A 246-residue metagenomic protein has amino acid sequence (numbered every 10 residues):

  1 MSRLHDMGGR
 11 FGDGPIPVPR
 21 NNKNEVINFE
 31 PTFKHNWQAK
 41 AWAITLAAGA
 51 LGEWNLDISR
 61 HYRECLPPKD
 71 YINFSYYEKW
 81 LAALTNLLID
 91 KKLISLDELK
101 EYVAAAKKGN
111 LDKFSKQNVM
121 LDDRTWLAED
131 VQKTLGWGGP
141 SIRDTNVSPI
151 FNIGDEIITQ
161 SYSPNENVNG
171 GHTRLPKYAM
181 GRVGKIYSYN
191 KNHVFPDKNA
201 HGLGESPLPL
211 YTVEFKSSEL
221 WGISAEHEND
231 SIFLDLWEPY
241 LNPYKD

Functional and structural regions predicted by a protein language model:
M1, M7, F11-N118: N-terminal intrinsically disordered, low-complexity, charge/repeat-rich segments that act as generic
G14-T45, L87, T134-I153, S161-D246: Basic/aromatic-rich interaction segments and small domains that mediate binding to polyanionic partners
H35, N55-D57, I94-L96, D123 (+3 more regions): General structural signal for secondary-structure boundaries
A47, L99, E129-K133, N152-E156: Active-site-proximal mixed secondary-structure blocks
A105-W126, D144-N146, M180: Catalytic or ion-coupling anion/metal-binding cores of large enzyme and transporter domains
L121-W137: Short, basic/aromatic beta-hairpin or loop at an interaction surface
